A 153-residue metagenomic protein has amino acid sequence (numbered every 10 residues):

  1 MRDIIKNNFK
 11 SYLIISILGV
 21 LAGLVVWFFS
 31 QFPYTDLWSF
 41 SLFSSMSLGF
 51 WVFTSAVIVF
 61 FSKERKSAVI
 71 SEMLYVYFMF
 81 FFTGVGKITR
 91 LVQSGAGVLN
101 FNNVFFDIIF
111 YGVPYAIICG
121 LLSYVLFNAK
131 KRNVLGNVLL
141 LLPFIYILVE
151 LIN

Functional and structural regions predicted by a protein language model:
M1-E72: N-terminal topogenic module of multi-pass integral membrane proteins
I5, F9-S16, S55, N103-F105 (+1 more regions): Short helix-perturbing small/polar motifs within transmembrane alpha-helices
K6-S11, G112-V113, R132-N153: C-terminal transmembrane helix-loop-helix hairpin of multi-pass membrane proteins
W27-T35, V85-A96, L151-N153: Juxtamembrane "helix-exit" motif on the non-cytosolic side of transmembrane helices
F50-V57, C119-S123, P143-V149: Hydrophobic, membrane-inserted alpha-helices
I58-S62, L126-A129, L148-N153: Hydrophobic alpha-helical transmembrane segments
V69-F81, G136-I147: Central hydrophobic cores of alpha-helical transmembrane segments in multi-pass integral membrane proteins
Y75-Y115: C-terminal halves and exits of single transmembrane alpha-helices
